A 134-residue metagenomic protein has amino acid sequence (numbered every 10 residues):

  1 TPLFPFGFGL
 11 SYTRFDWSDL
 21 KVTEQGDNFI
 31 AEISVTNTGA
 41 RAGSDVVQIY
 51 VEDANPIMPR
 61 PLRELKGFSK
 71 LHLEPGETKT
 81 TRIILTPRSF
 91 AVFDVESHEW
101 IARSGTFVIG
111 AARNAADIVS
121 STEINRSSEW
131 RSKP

Functional and structural regions predicted by a protein language model:
T1-S44, Q48-E52, K70, P75 (+2 more regions): Secreted, periplasmic, or luminal enzymes acting at the cell surface/secretory milieu
N28-E32, T78-R82, V119: Intrinsic-disorder/low-complexity, polar/charged segments enriched in Ser/Thr/Lys/Arg/Asp/Glu/Gln
T38-A40, A54-P56, R88-F90, A116: Short coil/turn motifs at secondary-structure junctions
A42-I49, P61, F93-E96: Short, hydrophobic/aromatic beta-strand segments
I57-V95: Intrinsically disordered, low-complexity Pro/Gly/Ser/Thr-rich segments with frequent PxxP/GP/PP motifs and embedded
S120-I124: Edge beta-strands of extracellular beta-sandwich domains
